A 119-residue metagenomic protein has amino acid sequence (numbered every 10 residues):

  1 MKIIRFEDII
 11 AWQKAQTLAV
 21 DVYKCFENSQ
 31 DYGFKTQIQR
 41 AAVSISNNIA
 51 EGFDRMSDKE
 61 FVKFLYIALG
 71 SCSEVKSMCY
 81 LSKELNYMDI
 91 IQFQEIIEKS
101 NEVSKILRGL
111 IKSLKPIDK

Functional and structural regions predicted by a protein language model:
M1-K119: Amphipathic alpha-helical assembly/interaction segments
